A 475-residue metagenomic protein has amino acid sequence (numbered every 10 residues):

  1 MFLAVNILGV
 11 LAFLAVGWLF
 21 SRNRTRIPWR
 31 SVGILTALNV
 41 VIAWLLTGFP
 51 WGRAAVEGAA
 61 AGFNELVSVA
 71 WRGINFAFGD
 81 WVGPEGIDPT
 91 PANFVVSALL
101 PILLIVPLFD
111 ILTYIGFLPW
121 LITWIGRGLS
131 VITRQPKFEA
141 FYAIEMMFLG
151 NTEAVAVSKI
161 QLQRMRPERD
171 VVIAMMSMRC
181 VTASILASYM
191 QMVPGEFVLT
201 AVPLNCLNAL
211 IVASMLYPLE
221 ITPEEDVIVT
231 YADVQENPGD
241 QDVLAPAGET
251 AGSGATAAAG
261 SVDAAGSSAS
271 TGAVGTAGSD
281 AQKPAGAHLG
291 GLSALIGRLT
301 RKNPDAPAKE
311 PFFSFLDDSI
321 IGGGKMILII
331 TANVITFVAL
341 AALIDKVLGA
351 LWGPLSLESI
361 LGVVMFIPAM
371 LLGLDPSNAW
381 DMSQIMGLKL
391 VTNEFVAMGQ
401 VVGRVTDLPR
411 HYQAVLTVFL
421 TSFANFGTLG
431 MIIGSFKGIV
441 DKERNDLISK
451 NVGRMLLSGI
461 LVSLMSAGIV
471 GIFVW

Functional and structural regions predicted by a protein language model:
M1-V10, S356, L416-G427: Structural signature of hydrophobic alpha-helical transmembrane segments
M1-V95, A247, R298-P304, S314-D317 (+4 more regions): N-terminal alpha-helical transmembrane segments of multi-pass membrane transport and channel/translocase proteins
G9-F20, L35-T47, I102-I111, V181-S188 (+5 more regions): Hydrophobic core segments of alpha-helical transmembrane domains in multi-pass membrane transport and ion-translocation
G62, I74-V82, L219-I321: Intrinsically disordered, low-complexity non-transmembrane regions of multi-pass membrane transporters
V69-R72, F76-V131, Q135: Hydrophobic alpha-helical hairpins/lids featuring a short glycine-rich hinge
I132-M190, M382-I469: Alpha-helical membrane segments and immediately flanking helix-loop junctions that form or couple to the substrate/ion
P203-I211, G323, I327, T331 (+5 more regions): Hydrophobic transmembrane alpha-helical segments of multi-pass transport and channel proteins
F313-D317, I321-T406: Transmembrane helical segments that form the transport core of multi-pass membrane transport proteins
